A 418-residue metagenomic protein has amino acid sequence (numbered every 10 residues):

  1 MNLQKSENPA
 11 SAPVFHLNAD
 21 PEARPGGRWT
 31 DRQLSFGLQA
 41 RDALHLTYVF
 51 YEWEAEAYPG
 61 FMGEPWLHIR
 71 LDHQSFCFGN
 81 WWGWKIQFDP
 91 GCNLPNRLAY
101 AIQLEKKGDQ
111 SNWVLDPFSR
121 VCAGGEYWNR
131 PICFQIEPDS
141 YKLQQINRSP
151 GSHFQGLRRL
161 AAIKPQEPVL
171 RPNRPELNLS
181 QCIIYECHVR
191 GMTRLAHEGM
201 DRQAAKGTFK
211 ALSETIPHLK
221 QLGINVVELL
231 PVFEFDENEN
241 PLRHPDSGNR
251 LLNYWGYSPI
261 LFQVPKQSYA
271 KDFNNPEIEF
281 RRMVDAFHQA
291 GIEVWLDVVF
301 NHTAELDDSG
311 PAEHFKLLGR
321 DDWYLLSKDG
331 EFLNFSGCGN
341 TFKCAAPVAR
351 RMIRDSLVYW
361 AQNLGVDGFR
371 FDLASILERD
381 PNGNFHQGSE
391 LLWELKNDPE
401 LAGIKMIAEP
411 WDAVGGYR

Functional and structural regions predicted by a protein language model:
M1-R32, H68, F78-I184, R194-M200 (+1 more regions): The feature marks proteins involved in alpha-glucan
Q33-R41: Short edge beta-strand/loop segments characteristic of extracellular beta-sandwich folds
L44-T47: Short beta-strand/loop motifs in extracellular/secreted proteins, especially within beta-sandwich accessory domains
Y51-W66, K107: Change "in extracellular beta-sheet-rich domains … of secreted and cell-surface proteins" to "in beta-sheet-rich domains
Y127-W128, I132-C133, Y141, H153-Q155 (+3 more regions): Conserved alpha/beta catalytic core and glycan-binding cleft of carbohydrate-active enzymes
E176-Q181, K220-Q221, P399-E400: Extracellular/periplasmic catalytic domains that process cell-envelope and extracellular macromolecules
I184, W295, R370, I407: Generic enzyme active-site microenvironment
H188-V366, L373-N397: Substrate-binding/active-site clefts of carbohydrate-active enzymes
